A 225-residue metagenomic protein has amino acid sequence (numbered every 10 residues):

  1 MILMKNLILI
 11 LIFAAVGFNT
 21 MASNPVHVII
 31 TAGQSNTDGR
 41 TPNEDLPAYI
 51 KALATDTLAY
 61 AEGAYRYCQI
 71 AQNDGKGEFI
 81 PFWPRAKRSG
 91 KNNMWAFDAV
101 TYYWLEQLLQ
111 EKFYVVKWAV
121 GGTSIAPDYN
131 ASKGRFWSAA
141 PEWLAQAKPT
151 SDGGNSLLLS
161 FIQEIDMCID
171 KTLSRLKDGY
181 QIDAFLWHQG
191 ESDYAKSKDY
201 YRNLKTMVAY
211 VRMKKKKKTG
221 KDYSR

Functional and structural regions predicted by a protein language model:
M1-M4: N-terminal secretory signal peptides that target proteins for export/translocation
N6-V16: Sec-dependent N-terminal signal peptides
F18-A22: Sec/Tat signal peptide C-region and signal peptidase I cleavage site
S23-R225: Cell-envelope and extracellular/periplasmic
